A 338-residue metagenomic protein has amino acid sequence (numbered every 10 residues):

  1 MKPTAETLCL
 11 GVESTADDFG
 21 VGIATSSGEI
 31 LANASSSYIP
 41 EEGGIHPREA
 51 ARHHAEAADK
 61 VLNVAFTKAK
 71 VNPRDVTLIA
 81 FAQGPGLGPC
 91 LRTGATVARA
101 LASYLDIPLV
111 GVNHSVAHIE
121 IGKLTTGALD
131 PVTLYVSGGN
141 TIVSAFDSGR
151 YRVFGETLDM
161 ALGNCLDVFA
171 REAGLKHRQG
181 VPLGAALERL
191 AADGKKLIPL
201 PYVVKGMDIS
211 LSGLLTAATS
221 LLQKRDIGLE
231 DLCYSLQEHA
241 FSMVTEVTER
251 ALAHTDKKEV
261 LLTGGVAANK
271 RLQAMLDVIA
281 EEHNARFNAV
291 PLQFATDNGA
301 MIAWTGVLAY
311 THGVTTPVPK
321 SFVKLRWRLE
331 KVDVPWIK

Functional and structural regions predicted by a protein language model:
M1-E6, I107, G111-V132, T305: Conserved phosphate-binding catalytic cores of ATP/NTP-utilizing and phosphoryl-transfer enzymes
K2-T7, S14-T15, G22, L31-A32 (+5 more regions): A short helix-loop
T4-T77, F81-P85, H114: N-terminal beta-alpha supersecondary unit
N72, A185-V260, N269-H283, Y310-G313 (+1 more regions): A contiguous, well-structured pocket-lining segment that forms one wall/lid of small-molecule binding clefts in soluble
P73-Q83, D256-A267, N288: Short glycine-rich phosphate-binding loop at a beta-alpha junction
F81-L105, K270-I279: Short Gly/Thr/Asp-enriched flexible loops that form oxyanion-binding sites at enzyme active sites
G111-V112, D277-M301: Conserved phosphate-binding/catalytic loops in two-lobed NTP-binding clefts
V290-E330: Glycine-rich phosphate-binding/hydrolytic loop that grips phosphoryl groups
